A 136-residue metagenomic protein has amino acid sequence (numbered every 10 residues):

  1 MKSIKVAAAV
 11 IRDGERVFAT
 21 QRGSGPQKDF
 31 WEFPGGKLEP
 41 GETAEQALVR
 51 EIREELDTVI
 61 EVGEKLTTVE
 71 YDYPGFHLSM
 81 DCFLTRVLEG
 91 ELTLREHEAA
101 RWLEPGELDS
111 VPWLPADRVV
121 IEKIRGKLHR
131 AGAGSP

Functional and structural regions predicted by a protein language model:
M1-V17, K37: Conserved N-terminal beta-strand and adjoining loop/helix that marks the start of the Nudix/MutT-like hydrolase domain
K5-A7, E15, L78-D81, E98: Change "...and in nucleic-acid phosphodiester-cleaving endonucleases..." to "...and in nucleic-acid processing enzymes
A9, K65, C82-F83: A structural signal for short, well-ordered beta-strand segments
I11-R12, A19, T85-V87, W102: Conserved hydrophobic "DFG−1" position in protein kinase catalytic cores
P26, W31, F76, T93-P136: Nudix hydrolase/Nudix homology domain
F33-K65, E104: The catalytic Nudix box helix
V59, V69-E91, A99-R101, I124: Active-site-adjacent beta-strand/loop module that shapes the phosphate/pyrophosphate-binding cleft
